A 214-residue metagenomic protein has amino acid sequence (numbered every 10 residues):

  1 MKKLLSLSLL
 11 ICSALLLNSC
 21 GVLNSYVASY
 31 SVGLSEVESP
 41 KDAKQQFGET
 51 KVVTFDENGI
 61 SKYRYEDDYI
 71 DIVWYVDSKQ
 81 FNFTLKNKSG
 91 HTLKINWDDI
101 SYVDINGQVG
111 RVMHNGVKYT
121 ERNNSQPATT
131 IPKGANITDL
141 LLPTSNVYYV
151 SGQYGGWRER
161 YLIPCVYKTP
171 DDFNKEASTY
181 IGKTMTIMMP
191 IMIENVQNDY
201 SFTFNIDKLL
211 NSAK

Functional and structural regions predicted by a protein language model:
M1-S8: Bacterial N-terminal signal peptides that target proteins for export
C20-Q80, G90-H91, Y119-R122, S178-K214: Membrane engagement elements in two modes
F81-L85: Buried hydrophobic-core signal for structured, non-transmembrane domains
K88-Y149: The feature marks short-to-medium sequence segments in extracytoplasmic or secretory-pathway proteins
P143-S145, V150-G152, I193-Q197: Membrane-associated and secretory-pathway sequences
Y149-P190: Short, surface-exposed ligand- or partner-binding patches at beta-edge/loop junctions that are enriched in aromatics
